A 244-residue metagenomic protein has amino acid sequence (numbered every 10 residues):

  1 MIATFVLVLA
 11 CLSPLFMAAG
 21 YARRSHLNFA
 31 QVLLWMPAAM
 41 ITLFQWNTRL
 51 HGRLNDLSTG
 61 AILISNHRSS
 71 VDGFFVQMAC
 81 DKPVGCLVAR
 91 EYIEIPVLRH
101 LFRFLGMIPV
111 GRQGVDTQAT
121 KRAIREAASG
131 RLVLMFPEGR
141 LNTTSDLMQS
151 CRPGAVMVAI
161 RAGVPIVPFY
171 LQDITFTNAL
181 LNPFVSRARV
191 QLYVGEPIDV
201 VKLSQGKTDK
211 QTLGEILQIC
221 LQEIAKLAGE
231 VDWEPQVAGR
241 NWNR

Functional and structural regions predicted by a protein language model:
M1-R24: Transmembrane alpha-helices
V6, Q118-R244: Non-catalytic C-terminal accessory region of glycerolipid acyltransferases and related lyso-lipid remodeling enzymes
A19-G60, V97-H100: N-terminal signal-anchor transmembrane helix
R24-S25, G85-C86, V110-G111, L141-S145: Short, contiguous strand/loop micro-motifs
M36-A38, F104-V110, R140-L141: Short, basic, glycine/proline-bearing loop/turn elements
I41, A79, L101-F102, E126 (+1 more regions): A generic structural signal for well-ordered alpha-helical segments
L50, I95, T117-T120: Structural motif corresponding to alpha-helix initiation and N-cap regions
D56-G114: Catalytic core of membrane glycerolipid acyltransferases/transacylases, capturing the structured, soluble-facing
